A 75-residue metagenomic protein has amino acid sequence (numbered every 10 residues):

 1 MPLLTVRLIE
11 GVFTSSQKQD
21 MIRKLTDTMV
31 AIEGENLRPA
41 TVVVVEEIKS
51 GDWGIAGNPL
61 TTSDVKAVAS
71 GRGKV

Functional and structural regions predicted by a protein language model:
P2-V75: A domain-level signal for the structural core that forms small-molecule/cofactor-binding pockets and catalytic centers
